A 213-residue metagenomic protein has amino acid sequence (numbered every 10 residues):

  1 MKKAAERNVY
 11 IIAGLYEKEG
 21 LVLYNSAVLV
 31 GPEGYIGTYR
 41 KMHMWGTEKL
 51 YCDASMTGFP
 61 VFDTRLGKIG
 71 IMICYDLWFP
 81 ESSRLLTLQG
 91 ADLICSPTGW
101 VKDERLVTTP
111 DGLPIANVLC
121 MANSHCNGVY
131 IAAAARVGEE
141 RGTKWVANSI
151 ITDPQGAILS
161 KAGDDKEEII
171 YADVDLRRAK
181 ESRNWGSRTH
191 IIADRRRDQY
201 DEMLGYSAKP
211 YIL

Functional and structural regions predicted by a protein language model:
M1-I12, L77-I169: CN hydrolase (nitrilase-like) catalytic-core segments centered on the catalytic cysteine and neighboring Lys/Glu
K2, K18-L119, W185-H190: Active-site catalytic loop in hydrolytic enzyme cores
N8, Y16-E19: Glycine-rich, aromatic-flanked loop segments that form ligand/cofactor-binding clefts across common enzyme folds
I11, C52, D63, Q89 (+1 more regions): RNA-binding accessory domains that recognize and position tRNA/RNA substrates
L29-G31, T152-D153, A172-D173: Short beta-strand-to-turn element immediately C-terminal to the catalytic PLP-Schiff-base lysine in fold type I
Y39, F62, A134, A162 (+1 more regions): Hydrophobic residues at beta-strand termini and immediately following loops that shape nucleotide-binding pockets
K41, T64, P154, D164 (+1 more regions): Active-site donor-binding loop signature of nucleotide-sugar glycosyltransferases
A179-L213: A conserved C-terminal secondary-structure "cap"
